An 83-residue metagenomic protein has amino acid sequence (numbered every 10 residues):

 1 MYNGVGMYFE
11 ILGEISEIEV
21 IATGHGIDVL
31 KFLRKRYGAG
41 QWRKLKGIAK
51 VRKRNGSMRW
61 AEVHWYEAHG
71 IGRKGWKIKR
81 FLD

Functional and structural regions predicted by a protein language model:
Y2-D83: Cysteine-centric segments in proteins
